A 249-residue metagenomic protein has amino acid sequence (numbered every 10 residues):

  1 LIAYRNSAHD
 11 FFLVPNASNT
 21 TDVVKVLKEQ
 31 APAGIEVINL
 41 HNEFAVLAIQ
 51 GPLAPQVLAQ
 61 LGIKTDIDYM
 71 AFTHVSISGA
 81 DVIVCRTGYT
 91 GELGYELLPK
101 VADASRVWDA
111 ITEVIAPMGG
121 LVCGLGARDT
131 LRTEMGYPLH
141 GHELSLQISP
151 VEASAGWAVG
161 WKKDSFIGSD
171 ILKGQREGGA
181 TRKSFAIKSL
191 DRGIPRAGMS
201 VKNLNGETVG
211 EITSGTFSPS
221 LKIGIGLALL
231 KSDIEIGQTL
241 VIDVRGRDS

Functional and structural regions predicted by a protein language model:
L1: Gly/Ser-rich phosphate-binding catalytic loop and adjacent alpha/beta segment that cradle a phosphoryl group at enzyme
Y4-S249: Conserved, structured C-terminal
